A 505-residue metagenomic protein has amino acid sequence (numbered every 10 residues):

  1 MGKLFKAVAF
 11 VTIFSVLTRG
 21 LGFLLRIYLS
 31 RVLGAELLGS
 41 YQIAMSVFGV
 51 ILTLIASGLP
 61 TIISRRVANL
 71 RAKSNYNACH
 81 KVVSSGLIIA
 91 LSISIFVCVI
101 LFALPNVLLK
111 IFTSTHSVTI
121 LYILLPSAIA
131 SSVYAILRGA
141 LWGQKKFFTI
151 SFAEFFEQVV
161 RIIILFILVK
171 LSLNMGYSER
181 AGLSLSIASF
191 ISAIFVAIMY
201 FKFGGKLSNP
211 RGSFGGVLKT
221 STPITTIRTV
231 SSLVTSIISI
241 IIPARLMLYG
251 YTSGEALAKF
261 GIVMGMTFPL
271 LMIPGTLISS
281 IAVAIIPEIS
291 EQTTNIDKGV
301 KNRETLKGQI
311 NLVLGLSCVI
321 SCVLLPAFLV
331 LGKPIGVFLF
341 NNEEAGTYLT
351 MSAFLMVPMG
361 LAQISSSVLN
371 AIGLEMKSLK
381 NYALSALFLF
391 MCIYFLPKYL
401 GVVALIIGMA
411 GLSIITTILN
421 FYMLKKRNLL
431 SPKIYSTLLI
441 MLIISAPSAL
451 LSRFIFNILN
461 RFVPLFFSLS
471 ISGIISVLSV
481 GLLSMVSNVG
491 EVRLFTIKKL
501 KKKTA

Functional and structural regions predicted by a protein language model:
M1-L21, N77, K81, G212-S231 (+2 more regions): N-terminal membrane topogenesis motif
K3-T61, C98, F102, S127 (+1 more regions): Signature of the first transmembrane helix
L4, S178-G182, A197-T229, I296-E304 (+2 more regions): Interhelical loop/hinge segments that connect adjacent transmembrane helices in multipass membrane
S57-A72, L271-K301, K307-V313: Helix-loop junctions and terminal segments of transmembrane helices in multi-pass membrane transport/translocation
F96-T113, V323-N341, Y399, L459: Short membrane-interface helical motifs at transmembrane helix boundaries in multi-pass membrane transporters
A130-A153, F354-L384, Y399: Membrane-interface junctions at transmembrane-helix termini in multi-pass inner-membrane proteins
Q144-T149, V159-I194, I198, M376 (+5 more regions): Membrane-interface helix-loop junctions in multi-pass transport and translocation proteins
F454-A505: Membrane-proximal transmembrane or re-entrant/amphipathic helices at the cytosolic face
